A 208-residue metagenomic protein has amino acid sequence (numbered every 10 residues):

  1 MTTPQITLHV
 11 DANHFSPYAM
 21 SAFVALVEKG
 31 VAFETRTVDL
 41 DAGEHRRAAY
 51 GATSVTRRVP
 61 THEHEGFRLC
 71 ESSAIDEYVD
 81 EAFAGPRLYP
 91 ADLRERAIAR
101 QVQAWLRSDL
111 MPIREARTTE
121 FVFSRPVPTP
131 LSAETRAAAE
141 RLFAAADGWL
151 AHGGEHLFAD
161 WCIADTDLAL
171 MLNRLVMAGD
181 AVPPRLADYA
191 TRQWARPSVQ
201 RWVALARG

Functional and structural regions predicted by a protein language model:
M1-A133: GST-like domain detector, emphasizing the conserved glutathione-binding G-site in the N-terminal thioredoxin-like
E34, P183, R201-W202: A local structural micro-motif
D39, I163, A206: Short, solvent-exposed turn/loop segments enriched in Gly/Ser/Thr/Pro and often Arg
A82, V102, A178, L205-A206: Residue-level signal for well-ordered alpha-helical positions
L106-A195: GST-like fold's C-terminal all-alpha helical module
A139, P197-G208: Charged/polar, low-hydrophobicity segments characteristic of intrinsically disordered regions and flexible loops
